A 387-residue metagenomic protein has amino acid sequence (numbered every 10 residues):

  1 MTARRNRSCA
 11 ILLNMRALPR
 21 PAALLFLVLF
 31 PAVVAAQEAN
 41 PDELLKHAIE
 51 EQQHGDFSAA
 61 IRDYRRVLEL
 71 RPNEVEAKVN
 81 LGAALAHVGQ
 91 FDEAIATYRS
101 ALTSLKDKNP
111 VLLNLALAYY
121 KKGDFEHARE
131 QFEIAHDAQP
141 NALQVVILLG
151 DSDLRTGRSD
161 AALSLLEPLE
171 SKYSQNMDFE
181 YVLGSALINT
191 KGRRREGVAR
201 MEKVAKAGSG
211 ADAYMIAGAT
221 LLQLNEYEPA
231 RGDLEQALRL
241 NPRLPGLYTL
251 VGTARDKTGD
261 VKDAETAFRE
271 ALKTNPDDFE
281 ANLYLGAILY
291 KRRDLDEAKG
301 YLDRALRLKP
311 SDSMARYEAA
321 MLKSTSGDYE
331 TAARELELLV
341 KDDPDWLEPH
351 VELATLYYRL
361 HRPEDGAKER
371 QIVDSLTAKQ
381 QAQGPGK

Functional and structural regions predicted by a protein language model:
A22-A32: Bacterial N-terminal signal peptides
N40-D42, V75-E76, K108-P110, L143-Q144 (+7 more regions): Helix-start (N-cap) detector for alpha-helical repeat units in TPR-like alpha-solenoids, especially tetratricopeptide
N40-R66, L70, A83, H87 (+1 more regions): Alpha-helical segment of the N-proximal tetratricopeptide repeat
P41-D42, V351-K387: Terminal, low-structured helical/coil segments at or just beyond the last alpha-helical repeat
L45, I49-Q52, V79, A83-A86 (+9 more regions): Position-specific recognition of the canonical hydrophobic site in helix A of tetratricopeptide repeat
Q53-D63, H87-S100, K122-I134, T156-P168 (+6 more regions): Structural signature of tandem alpha-helical TPR/SEL1-like repeats, specifically the intra-repeat loop/turn
L70, S104-L105, A138, K172-Y173 (+6 more regions): Structural marker of alpha-solenoid helical repeat scaffolds
